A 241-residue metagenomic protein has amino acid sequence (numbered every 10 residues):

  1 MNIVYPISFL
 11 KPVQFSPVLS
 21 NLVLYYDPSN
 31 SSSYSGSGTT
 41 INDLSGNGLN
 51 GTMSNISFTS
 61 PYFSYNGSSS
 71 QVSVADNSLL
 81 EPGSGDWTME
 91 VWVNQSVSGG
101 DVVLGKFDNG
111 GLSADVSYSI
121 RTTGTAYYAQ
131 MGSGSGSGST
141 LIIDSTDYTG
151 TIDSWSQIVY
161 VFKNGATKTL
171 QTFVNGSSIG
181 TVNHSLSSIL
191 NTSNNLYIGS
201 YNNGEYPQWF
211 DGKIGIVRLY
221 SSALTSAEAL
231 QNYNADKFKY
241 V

Functional and structural regions predicted by a protein language model:
M1-S69, A229-V241: Extracytoplasmic low-complexity segments
S16-S20, S57-F58, E81-S84, R121-T122 (+3 more regions): Extracellular/periplasmic catalytic domains that process cell-envelope and extracellular macromolecules
G36, I41, S68-Q130, G165-T169 (+2 more regions): Extracellular glycan-recognition modules
S45-S69, M89-G99, S117-S188, N203: Extracellular glycan-interaction surfaces
G132, T192-G215: Extracellular glycan-interaction patches encoded by glycine-rich segments
